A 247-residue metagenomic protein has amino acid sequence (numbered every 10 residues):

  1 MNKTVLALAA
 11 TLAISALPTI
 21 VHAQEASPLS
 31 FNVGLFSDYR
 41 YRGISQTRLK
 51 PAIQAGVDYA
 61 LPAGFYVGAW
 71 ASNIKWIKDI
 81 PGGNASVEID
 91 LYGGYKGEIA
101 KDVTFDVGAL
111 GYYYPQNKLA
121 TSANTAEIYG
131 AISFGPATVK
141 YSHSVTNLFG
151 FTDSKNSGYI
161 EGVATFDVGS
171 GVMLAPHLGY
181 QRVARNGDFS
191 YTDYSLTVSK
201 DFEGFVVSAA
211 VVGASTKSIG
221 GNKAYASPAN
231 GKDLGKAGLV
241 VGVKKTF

Functional and structural regions predicted by a protein language model:
M1-P28, F247: Cleavable N-terminal export/targeting peptides
Q24-K75: Short glycine/proline- and aromatic-enriched beta-strand/turn motifs that initiate or cap beta-hairpins
S27, L49-I53, A85-I89, S122-I128 (+4 more regions): Residues that define the transmembrane beta-barrel architecture of outer-membrane proteins
L29, A63-A69, K101-V107, P136-Y141 (+2 more regions): Repeated loop/turn-to-beta-strand initiation elements of outer-membrane beta-barrel proteins
V33-S37, A55-Y59, L91-Y95, A109 (+4 more regions): Residues on the lipid-exposed face of transmembrane beta-strands in outer-membrane beta-barrel proteins
L35-Y41, A71-K75, G97, G111-P115 (+6 more regions): Transmembrane beta-strands of outer-membrane beta-barrel pores
F65-K101, V107-S122: Surface-exposed loop and membrane-interface regions of Gram-negative outer-membrane beta-barrel proteins
L196, K200-V206, V211, G231-F247: Outer-membrane beta-barrel "beta-signal"
